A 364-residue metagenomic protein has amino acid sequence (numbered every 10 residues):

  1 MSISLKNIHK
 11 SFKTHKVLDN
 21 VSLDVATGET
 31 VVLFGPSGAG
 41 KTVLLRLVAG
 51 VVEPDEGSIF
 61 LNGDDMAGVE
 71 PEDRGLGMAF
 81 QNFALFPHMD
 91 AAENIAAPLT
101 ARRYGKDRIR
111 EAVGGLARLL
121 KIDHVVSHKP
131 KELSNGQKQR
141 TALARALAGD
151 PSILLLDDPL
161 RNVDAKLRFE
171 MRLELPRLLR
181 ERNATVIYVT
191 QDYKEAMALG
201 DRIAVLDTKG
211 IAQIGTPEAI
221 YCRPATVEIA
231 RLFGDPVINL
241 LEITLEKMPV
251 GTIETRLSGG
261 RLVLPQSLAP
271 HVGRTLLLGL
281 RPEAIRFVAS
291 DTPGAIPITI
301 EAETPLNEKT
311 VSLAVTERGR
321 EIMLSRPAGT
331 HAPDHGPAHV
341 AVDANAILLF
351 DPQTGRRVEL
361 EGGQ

Functional and structural regions predicted by a protein language model:
F34-P36: The feature captures the beta-strand-to-loop junction immediately N-terminal to the Walker
T42-L45, T141: ABC ATPase nucleotide-binding domain helices that frame the ATP-binding cleft
A49: Helix-to-loop junction immediately C-terminal to a conserved catalytic motif
D55-S58, T208: Conserved coupling/switch loops of ABC nucleotide-binding domains, chiefly the family-specific signature
G57-D65: Conserved ABC transporter NBD signature motif
P71, G75-G77, Q81, L85-E228: ABC ATPase nucleotide-binding domains
P236, K247-Q364: Non-catalytic connector elements of ABC transporters
